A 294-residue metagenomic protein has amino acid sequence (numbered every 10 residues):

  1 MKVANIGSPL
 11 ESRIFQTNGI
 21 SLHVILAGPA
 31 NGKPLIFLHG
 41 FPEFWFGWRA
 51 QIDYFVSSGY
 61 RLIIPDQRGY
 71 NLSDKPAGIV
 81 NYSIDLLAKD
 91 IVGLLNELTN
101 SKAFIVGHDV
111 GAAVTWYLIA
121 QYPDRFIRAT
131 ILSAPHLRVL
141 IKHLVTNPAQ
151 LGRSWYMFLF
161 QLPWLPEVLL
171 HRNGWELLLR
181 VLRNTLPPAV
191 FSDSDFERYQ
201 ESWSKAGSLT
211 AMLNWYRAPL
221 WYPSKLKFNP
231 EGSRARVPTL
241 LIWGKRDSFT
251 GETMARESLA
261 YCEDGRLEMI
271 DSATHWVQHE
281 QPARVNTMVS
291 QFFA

Functional and structural regions predicted by a protein language model:
M1-R13, I20-L22, I63, Y70-V106 (+3 more regions): Flexible "cap/lid" subdomain of the alpha/beta-hydrolase fold that forms the substrate-access gate
Q16-N18, G28-A30, L35, S233-A235: Short, flexible hinge/linker loops that cap or flank conserved catalytic cores
V24, N286-S290, A294: C-terminal alpha-helical cap of glycosyltransferases
L26-D74: Conserved HGGG/HGGXW glycine-rich cap/lid loop of the alpha/beta-hydrolase fold
N31, H136, T274: Residue-level detector of flexible, active-site-proximal loop/helix-junction positions within diverse enzyme catalytic
F44-W45, A113, A273-T274: A short, glycine- and basic residue-enriched loop/turn that sits immediately adjacent to a domain's principal
A50-Q51, M254-E257, R284: A short acidic, amphipathic alpha-helical/loop segment
A273-P282, N286: Catalytic histidine-centered segment of alpha/beta-hydrolase-like enzymes
